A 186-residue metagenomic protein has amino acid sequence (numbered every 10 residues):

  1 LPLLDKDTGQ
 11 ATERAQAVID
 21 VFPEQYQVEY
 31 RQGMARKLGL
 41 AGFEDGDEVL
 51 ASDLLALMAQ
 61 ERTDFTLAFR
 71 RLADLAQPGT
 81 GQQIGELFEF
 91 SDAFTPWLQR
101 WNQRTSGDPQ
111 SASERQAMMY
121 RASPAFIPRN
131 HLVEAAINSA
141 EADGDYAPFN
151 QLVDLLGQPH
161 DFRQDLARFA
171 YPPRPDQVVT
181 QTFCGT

Functional and structural regions predicted by a protein language model:
P2-T186: Regulatory N- and C-terminal appendages and interdomain linkers associated with kinase/kinase-like NTP transferase
